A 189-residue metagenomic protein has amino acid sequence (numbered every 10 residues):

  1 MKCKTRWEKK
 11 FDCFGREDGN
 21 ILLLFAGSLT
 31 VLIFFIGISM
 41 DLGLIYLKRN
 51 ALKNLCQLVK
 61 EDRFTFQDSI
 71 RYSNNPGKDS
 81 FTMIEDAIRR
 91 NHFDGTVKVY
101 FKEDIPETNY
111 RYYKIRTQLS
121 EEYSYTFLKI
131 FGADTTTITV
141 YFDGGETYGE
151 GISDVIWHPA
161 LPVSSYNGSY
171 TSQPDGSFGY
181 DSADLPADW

Functional and structural regions predicted by a protein language model:
K2-C3, W7, S69-W189: Short, conserved structural patches
K2-F81: Alpha-helical assembly-interface signal, strongest on the long, hydrophobic N-terminal helix that forms
